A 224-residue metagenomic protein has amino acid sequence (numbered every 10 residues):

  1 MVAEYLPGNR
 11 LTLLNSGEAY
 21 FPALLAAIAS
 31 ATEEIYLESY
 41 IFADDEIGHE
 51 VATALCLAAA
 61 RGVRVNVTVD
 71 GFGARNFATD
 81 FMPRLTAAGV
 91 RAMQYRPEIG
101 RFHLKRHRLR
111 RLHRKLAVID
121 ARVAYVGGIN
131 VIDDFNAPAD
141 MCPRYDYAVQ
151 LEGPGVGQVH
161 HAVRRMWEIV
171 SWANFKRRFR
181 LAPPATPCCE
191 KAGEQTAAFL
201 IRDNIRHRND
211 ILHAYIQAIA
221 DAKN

Functional and structural regions predicted by a protein language model:
M1-N224: Charged, low-complexity intrinsically disordered terminal segments
